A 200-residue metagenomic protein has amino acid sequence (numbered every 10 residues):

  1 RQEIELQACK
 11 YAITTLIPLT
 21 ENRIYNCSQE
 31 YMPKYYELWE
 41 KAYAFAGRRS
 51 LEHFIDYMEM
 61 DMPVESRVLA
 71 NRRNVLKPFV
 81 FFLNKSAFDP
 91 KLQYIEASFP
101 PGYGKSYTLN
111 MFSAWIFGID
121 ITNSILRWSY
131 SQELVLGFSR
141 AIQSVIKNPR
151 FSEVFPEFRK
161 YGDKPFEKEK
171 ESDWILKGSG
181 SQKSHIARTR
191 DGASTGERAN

Functional and structural regions predicted by a protein language model:
R1-L92: N-terminal accessory segments
K77-N84, Y107-G118: Contiguous, well-ordered alpha-helical segments that form the cores/surfaces of helical PPI scaffolds
K91-M111: Walker A/P-loop
E96-P101, S124-Y130: Hydrophobic/aromatic-rich structural module bridging two neighboring secondary-structure elements via a short loop
S106, D191-A199: SF2 helicase motor core recognition
I116-S124, K147: Post-Walker A helix-loop "phosphate-sensing" segment adjacent to the P-loop in P-loop NTPases
I121-N123, K183, A199: Short glycine-/polar-rich loops that comprise or flank the Walker A/P-loop and associated switch/sensor motifs
W128-I186, D191: Conserved nucleotide-state-sensing and coupling region of NTP-binding domains
